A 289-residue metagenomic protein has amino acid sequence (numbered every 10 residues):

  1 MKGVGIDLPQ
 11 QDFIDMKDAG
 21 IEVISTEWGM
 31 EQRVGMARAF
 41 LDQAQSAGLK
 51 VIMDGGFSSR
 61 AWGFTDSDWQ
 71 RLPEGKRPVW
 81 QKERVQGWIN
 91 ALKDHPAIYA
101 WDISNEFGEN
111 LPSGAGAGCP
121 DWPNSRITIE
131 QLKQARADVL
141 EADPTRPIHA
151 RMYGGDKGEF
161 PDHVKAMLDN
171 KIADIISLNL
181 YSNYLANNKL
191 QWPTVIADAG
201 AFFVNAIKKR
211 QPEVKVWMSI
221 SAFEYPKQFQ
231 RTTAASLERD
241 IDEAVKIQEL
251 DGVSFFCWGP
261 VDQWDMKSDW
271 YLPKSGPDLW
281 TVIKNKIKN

Functional and structural regions predicted by a protein language model:
M1-L8, W69-V79, H149-A150, G154-G155 (+1 more regions): Active-site mouth loops of central-metabolism enzymes
V4-D18, W80-A91, D156-D169, T232-V245: Short, acidic/polar
P9-W69, P120-A150, L168-D169, L190-N205 (+1 more regions): Aromatic-lined substrate-binding rim segments of carbohydrate-active enzymes
D12, P147, D156-Q228, Y271-L279 (+1 more regions): Glycoside hydrolase catalytic-domain groove-lining segments
D54-G56, A100-D102, S125-V164, L178 (+2 more regions): Aromatic-lined carbohydrate-recognition surfaces of secreted/lumenal glycan-active proteins
S59-V79, E109-P120, M266-Y271: Surface-exposed, active-site-proximal loop segments in enzymatic domains
L72, K82-R126, K171, L178-L180 (+2 more regions): Active-site groove signature of glycoside hydrolases
Y99, K215-K288: Substrate-binding cleft of secreted/luminal carbohydrate-active enzymes
